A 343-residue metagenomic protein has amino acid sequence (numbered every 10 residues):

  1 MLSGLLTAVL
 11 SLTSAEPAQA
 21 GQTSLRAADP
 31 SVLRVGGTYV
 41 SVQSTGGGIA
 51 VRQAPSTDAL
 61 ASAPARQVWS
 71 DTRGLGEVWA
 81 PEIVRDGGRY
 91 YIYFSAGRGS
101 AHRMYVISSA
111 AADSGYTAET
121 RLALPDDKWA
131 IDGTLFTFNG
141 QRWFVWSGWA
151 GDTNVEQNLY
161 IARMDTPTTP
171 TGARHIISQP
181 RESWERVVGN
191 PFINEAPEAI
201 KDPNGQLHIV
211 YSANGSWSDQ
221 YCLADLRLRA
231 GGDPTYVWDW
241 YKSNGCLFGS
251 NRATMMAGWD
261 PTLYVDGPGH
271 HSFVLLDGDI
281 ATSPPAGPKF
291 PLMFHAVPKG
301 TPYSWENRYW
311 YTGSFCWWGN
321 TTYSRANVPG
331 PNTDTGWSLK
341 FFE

Functional and structural regions predicted by a protein language model:
M1-A20: Secretory targeting and sorting signals
A18-E343: Carbohydrate-active catalytic/glycan-binding domains of CAZyme proteins, especially the secreted or lumenal ectodomains
